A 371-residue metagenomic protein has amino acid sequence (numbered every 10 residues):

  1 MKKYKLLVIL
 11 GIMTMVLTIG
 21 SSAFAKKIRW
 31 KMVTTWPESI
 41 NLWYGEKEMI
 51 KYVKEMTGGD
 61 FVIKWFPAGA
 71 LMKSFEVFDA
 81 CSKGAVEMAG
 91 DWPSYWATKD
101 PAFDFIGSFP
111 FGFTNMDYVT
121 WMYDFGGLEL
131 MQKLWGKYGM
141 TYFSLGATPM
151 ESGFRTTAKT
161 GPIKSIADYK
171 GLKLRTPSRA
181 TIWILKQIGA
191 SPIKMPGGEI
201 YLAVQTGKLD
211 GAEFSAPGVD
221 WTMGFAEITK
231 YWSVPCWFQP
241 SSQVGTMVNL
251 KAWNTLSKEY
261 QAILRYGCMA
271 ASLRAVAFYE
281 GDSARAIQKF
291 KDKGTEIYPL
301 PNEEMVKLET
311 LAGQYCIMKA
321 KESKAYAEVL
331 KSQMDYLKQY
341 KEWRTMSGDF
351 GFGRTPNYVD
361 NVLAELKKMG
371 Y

Functional and structural regions predicted by a protein language model:
M1-I9: Bacterial N-terminal signal peptides that target proteins for export
V8-I12, L366: Extended hydrophobic/Leu-rich segments
G11, L17, P37: Short, glycine/serine-rich, charged loops/turns that create anion-binding and catalytic segments at active sites
M15, I19-A25: Sec/Tat signal peptide C-region and signal peptidase I cleavage site
A25-Y118, W135-K137, T141-Y371: N-terminal secretory/targeting leader peptides
Y123-G139: Hinge/lid segment of periplasmic solute-binding proteins
